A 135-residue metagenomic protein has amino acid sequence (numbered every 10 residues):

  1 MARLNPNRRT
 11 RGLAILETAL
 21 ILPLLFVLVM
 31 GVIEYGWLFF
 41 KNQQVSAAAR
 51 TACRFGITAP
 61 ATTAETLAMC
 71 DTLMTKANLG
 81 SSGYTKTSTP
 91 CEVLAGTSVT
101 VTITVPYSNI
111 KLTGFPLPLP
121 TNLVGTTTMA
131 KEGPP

Functional and structural regions predicted by a protein language model:
M1-R11: N-terminal leader/signal peptides at the extreme start of proteins
A2-R3, N42, R50-P135: Short, conserved structural patches
T10-A14, F26, A64-L67, T121: Alpha-helical membrane and juxtamembrane elements of multi-pass inner-membrane transport and channel proteins
R11-L24, Y35: N-terminal signal-anchor/signal peptide hydrophobic helix marking the start of the first transmembrane segment
L13, M30, L38: Catalytic tyrosine of NAD(P)H-dependent dehydrogenase/reductases that use a Tyr as the general acid/base
I21-P23, V27, G31, A52: Small-residue faces within membrane-embedded alpha-helices
E34-V45, A59: Membrane-proximal amphipathic alpha-helices that sit immediately adjacent to an N-terminal transmembrane/signal-anchor
